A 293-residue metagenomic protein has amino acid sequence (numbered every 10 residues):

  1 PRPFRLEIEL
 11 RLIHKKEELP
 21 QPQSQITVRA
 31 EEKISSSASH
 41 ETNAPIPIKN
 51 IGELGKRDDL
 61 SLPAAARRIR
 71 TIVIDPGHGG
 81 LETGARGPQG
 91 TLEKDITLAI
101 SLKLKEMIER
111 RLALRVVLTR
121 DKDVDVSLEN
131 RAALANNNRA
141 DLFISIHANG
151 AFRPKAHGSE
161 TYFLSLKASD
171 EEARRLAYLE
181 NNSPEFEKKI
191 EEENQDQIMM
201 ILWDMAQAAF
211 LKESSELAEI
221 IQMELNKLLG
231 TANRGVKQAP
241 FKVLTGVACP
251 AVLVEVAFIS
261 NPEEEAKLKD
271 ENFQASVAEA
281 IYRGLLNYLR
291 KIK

Functional and structural regions predicted by a protein language model:
P1-A38, A44: Surface-exposed edge beta-strands and adjoining flexible/disordered loops or tails in beta-rich
P1-P3, L54, P76, P250: Proline-rich low-complexity regions
R5, T71, D141, C249-A251: Structural motif
I8, L202-K293: Active-site-adjacent mobile loop/cap segments within catalytic or ligand-binding domains
I8-L12, P76-H78, I146-A148, F163-S165 (+2 more regions): Flexible glycine-/small-residue-rich
H14, D170, Q195-D196, N261 (+1 more regions): Intrinsic-disorder/low-complexity, polar/charged segments
V28, H40-I198, Q207-M223, K227 (+5 more regions): Catalytic-core regions of hydrolytic enzymes
